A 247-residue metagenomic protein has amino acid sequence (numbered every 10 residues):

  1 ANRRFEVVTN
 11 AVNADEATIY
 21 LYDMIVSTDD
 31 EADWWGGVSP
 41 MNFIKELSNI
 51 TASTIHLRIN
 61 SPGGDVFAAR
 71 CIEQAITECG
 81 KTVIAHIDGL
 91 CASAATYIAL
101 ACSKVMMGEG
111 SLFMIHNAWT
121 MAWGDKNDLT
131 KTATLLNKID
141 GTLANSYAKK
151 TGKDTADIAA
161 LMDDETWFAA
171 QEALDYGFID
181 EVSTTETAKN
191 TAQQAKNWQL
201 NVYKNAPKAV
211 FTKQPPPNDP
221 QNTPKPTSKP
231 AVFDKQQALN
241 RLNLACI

Functional and structural regions predicted by a protein language model:
A1-H86, L90-A94, C102-M114, W119-I247: N-terminal organellar transit peptides
